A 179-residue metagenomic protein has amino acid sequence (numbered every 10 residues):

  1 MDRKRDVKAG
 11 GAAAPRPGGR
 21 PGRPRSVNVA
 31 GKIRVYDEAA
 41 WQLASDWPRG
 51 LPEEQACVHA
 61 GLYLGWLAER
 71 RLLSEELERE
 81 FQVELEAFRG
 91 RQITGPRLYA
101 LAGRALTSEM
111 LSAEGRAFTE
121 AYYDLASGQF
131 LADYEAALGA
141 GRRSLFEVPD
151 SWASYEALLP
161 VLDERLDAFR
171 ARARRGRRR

Functional and structural regions predicted by a protein language model:
D2-R3, V7, G19-P96, L101 (+1 more regions): N-terminal low-complexity, intrinsically disordered segments
A9-A14: Ala/Thr-enriched low-complexity intrinsically disordered regions
V35-L43, R49, L67, L138-A173: Polar/charged low-complexity regulatory segments
V58-L72, R116-D124, G128, V161-E164: Short, hydrophobic/amphipathic alpha-helical patches that form generic packing surfaces within helical domains
L72-E76, L111, G128, A171 (+1 more regions): Intrinsically disordered or highly flexible coil/loop and linker segments, enriched in small and charged/polar residues
R89-A157: Amphipathic protein-protein interaction modules
